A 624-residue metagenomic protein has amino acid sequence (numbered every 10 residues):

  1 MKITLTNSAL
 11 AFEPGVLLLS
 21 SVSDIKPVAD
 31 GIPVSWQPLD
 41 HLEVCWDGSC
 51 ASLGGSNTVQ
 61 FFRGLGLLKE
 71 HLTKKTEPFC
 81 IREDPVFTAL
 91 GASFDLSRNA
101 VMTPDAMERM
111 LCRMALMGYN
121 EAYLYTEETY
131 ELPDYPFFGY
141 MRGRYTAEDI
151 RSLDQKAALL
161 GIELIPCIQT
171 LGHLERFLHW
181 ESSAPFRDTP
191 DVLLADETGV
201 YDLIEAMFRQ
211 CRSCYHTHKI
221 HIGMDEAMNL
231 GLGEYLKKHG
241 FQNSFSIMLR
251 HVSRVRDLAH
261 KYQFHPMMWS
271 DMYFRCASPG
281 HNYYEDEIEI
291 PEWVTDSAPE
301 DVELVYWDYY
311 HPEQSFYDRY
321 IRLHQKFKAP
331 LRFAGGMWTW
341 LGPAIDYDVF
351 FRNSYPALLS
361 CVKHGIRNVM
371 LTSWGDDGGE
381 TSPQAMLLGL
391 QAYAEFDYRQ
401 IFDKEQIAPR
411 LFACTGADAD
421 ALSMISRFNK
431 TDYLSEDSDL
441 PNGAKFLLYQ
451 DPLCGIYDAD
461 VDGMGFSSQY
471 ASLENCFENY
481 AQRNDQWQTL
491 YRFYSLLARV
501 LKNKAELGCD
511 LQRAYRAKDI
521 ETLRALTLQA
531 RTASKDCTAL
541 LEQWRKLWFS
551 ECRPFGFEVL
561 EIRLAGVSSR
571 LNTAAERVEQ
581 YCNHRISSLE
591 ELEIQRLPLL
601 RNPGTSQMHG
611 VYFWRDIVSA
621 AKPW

Functional and structural regions predicted by a protein language model:
K2-S23, T73, S152-Q155, G161 (+4 more regions): Substrate-binding groove of N-acetylhexosamine-processing glycoside hydrolases
K2-S8, G48-H260, M267, R332-G335 (+4 more regions): Feature activates predominantly on carbohydrate-active enzymes
A9-P14, Q37-E43, T58-R63, N503-E506: Short, surface-exposed beta-strand/loop "edge" segments at domain boundaries and coil↔beta transitions
P14-G55: Short, well-ordered secondary-structure micro-motifs within conserved domains or adaptor modules
S23, D30-I32, F94, D191 (+1 more regions): Residue-level marker of intrinsically disordered, low-complexity segments enriched for small/polar residues
K26, C45, S97, A227 (+2 more regions): Intrinsically disordered, low-complexity regions of eukaryotic proteins
P27, Q37, W46, P85-F87 (+5 more regions): A generic structural signal for short, non-catalytic loop/turn and secondary-structure boundary residues
D30-V34, C50-S52, L90, V302-E303 (+2 more regions): Structural motif
